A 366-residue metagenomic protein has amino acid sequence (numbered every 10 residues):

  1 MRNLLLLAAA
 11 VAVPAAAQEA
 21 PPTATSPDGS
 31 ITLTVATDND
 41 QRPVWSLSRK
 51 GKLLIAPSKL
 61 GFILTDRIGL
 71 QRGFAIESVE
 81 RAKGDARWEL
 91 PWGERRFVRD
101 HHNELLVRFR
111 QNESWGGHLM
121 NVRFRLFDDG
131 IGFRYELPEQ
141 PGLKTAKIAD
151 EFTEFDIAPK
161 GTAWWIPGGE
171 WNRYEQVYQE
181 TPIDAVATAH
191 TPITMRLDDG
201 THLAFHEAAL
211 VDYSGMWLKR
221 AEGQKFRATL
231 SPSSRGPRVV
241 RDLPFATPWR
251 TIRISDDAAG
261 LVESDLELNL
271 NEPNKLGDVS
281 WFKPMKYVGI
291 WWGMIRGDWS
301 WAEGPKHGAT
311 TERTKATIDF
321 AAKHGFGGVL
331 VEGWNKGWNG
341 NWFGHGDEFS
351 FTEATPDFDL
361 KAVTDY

Functional and structural regions predicted by a protein language model:
M1-L7: Sec-dependent signal peptide recognition, specifically the positively charged N-region followed immediately by
A8-A10, D28: Low-complexity, intrinsically disordered short peptide segments enriched in small/polar/basic residues
A12-P14: N-terminal signal peptide c-region/cleavage motif recognized by signal peptidases
E19-L276: N-terminal accessory beta-strand-rich subdomains and adjacent acidic, glycine-rich linkers that precede catalytic cores
R99, R123, L243, S280 (+2 more regions): Catalytic cores of large soluble enzymes that bind and process phosphate-bearing ligands
F127, I131-F133, F155-I157, W249-R253 (+4 more regions): Long, contiguous hydrophobic alpha-helical segments, chiefly transmembrane helices and signal peptides
P232-R235, F245, A258-A259, E272-G304 (+2 more regions): Substrate-binding/charge-relay-adjacent region of secreted/lumenal peptidase catalytic domains
Y287-G289, G297-Y366: Substrate-binding cleft of carbohydrate-active enzyme catalytic domains
